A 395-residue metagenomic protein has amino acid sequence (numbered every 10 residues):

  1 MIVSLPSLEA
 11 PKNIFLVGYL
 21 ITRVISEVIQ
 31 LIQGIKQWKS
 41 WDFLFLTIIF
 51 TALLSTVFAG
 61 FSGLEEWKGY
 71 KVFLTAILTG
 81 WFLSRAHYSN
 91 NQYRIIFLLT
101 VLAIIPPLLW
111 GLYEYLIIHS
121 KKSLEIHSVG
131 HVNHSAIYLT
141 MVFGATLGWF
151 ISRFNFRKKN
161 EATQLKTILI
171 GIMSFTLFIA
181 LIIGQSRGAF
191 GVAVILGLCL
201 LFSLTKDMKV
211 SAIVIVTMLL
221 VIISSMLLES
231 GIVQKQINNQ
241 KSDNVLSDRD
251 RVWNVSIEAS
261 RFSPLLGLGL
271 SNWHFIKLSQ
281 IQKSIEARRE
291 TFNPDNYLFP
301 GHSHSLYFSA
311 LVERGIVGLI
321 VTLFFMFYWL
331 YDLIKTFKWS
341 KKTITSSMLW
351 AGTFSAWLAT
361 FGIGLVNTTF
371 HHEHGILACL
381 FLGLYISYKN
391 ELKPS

Functional and structural regions predicted by a protein language model:
M1-E65, L74, H87-L98, W149-I168 (+2 more regions): Transmembrane signal-anchor hairpin modules in multi-pass inner-membrane enzymes, especially those that act on
I2-L8, S309-R314, S346-I386: Membrane helix-loop boundary segments at the extracytoplasmic
E9-I29, Y70-G80, H134-F143, G191-L198 (+2 more regions): Membrane-embedded alpha-helical segments of multi-pass membrane proteins, especially the transmembrane helices
Y19, L53-L54, L78, N91-K121 (+5 more regions): Alpha-helical transmembrane segments of multi-pass inner-membrane proteins
F175, I179-G184, L204-L246, V252-F262 (+3 more regions): A membrane-periplasm/extracellular boundary helix in multi-pass inner-membrane enzymes that assemble envelope glycans
F178, I257, L266, T291-L333 (+1 more regions): A conserved mid-to-late transmembrane alpha helix and its immediate loop/hinge that forms the functional core
A212, E313-L358: Hydrophobic transmembrane alpha-helices and their immediate junctions
D243-L246, S271-V312: Interfacial juxtamembrane loops and adjacent helix segments that form the catalytic/substrate-binding surfaces
